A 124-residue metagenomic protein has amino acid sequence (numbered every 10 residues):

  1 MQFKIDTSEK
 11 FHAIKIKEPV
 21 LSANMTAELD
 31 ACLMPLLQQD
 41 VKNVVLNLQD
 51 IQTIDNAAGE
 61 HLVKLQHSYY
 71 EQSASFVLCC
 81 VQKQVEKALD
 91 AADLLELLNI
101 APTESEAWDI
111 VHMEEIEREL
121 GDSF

Functional and structural regions predicted by a protein language model:
M1-T7, E119-F124: Non-catalytic signal-transmission and effector/linker regions of two-component phosphorelay proteins
Q2-A31: STAS-typified acidic loop motif
D6, C79, A101: General small-molecule cofactor/ligand-binding pocket signal
T7-E18, L36-Q39, D55-K64, E114-I116: Short charge-dense sequence patches
A13, V45, V77-C79, A107 (+1 more regions): Conserved short hydrophobic patches within well-ordered secondary structure
K15, I100-P102: Structural signal for conserved beta-strand scaffold positions within catalytic alpha/beta enzyme cores
A23-L98: Amphipathic alpha-helical interaction surfaces in cytosolic regulatory modules
P102-F124: A charged, well-structured terminal subsegment
